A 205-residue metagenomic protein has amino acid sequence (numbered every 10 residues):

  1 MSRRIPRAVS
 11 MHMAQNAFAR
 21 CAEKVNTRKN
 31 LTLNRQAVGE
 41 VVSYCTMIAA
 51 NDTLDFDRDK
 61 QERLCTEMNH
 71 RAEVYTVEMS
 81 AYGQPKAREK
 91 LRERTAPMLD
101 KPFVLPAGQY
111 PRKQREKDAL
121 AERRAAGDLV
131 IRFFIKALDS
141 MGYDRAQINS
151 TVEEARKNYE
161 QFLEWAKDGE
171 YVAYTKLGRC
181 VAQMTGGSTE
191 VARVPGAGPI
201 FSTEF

Functional and structural regions predicted by a protein language model:
R3-A49, T76-D139, G169-F205: Intrinsic disorder/low-complexity detector
L64-Y75, N149-E164: Amphipathic alpha-helical segments that form the core helices of the histone-fold
